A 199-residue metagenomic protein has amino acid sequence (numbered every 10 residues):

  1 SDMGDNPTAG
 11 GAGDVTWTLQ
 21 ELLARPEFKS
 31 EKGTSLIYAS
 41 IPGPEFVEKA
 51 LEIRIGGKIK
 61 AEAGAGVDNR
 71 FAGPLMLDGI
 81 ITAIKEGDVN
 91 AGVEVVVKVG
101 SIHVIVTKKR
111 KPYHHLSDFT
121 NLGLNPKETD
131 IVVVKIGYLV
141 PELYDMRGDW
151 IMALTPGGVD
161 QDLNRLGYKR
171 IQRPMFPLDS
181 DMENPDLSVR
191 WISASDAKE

Functional and structural regions predicted by a protein language model:
S1-G100, I105: Hard-cation-handling environments
I84-E199: Extended hydrophobic packing segments that form well-structured cores
